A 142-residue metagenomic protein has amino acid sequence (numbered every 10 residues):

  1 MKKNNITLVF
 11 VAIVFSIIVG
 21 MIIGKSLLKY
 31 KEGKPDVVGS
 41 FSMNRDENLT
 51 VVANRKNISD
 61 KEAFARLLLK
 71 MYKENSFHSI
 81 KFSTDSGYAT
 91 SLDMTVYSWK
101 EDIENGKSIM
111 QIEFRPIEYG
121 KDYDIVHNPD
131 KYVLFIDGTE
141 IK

Functional and structural regions predicted by a protein language model:
M1-I6: Positively charged n-region of N-terminal signal peptides that target proteins for export
L8-K25: Hydrophobic membrane-insertion alpha-helices, especially the h-region of bacterial N-terminal signal peptides
V11, F41, I80, I125-V126: Extended hydrophobic/Leu-rich segments
L27-N54: Short edge beta-strands and adjacent turn/loop segments
N44-R45, F77, K81, T90-M94 (+1 more regions): Charged, amphipathic alpha-helical regulatory modules used for macromolecular assembly or allosteric control
T50-F114: Mature extracytoplasmic domains of secretory-pathway proteins
F114-K142: C-terminal partner/receptor-binding element of secreted or periplasmic proteins
